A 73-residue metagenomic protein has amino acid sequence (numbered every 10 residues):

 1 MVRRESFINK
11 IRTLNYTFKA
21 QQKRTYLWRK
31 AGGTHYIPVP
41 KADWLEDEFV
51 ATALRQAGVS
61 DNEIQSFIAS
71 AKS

Functional and structural regions predicted by a protein language model:
M1-Q21, T25, R29-S73: Basic nucleic-acid-binding interfaces
